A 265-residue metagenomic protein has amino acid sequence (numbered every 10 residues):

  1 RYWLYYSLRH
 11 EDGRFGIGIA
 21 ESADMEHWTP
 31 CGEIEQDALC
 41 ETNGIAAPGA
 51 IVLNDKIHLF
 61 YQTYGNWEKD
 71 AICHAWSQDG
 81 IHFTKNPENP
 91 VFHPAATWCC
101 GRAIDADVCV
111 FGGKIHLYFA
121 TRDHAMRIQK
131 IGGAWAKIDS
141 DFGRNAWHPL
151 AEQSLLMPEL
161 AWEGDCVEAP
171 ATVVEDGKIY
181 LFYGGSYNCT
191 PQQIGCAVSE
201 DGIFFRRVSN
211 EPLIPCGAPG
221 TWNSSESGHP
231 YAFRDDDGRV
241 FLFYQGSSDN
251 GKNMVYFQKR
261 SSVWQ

Functional and structural regions predicted by a protein language model:
R1-I45, I51-G101, C109-D165, V173-S225 (+1 more regions): Beta-rich carbohydrate-recognition and catalytic domains
E168: Acidic-residue sensor for enzyme active/binding pockets
P230: Extracellular glycan/ECM-engagement signal in secreted proteins
